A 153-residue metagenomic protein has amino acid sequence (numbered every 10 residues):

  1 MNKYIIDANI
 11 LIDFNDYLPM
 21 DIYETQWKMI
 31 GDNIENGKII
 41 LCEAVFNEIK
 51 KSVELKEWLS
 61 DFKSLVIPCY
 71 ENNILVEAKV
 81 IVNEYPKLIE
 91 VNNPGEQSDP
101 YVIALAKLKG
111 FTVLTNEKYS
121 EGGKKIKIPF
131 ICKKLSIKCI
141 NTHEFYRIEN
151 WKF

Functional and structural regions predicted by a protein language model:
M1, I12-D13, I89-N93, K133: Noncatalytic, typically N-terminal accessory segments of nucleic acid-processing enzymes and closely related
M1-L41, E48-S60: Short, well-structured N-terminal submotif of metal-dependent ribonuclease cores
K38, K63, K107-G110, S136: Residue-level detector of structured alpha->beta connecting loops
E43-E96: PIN-domain endoribonuclease scaffold, especially VapC-family toxins
E48, G95-S98, K118-K124: Acidic, metal-coordinating catalytic cores used for nucleic-acid/nucleotide bond scission and strand-transfer chemistry
P94-V113, K127-I131: Acidic, metal-associated active-site segment
Y119-F153: Acidic, PIN/NYN-like endoribonuclease modules and their adjacent C-terminal/linker elements
